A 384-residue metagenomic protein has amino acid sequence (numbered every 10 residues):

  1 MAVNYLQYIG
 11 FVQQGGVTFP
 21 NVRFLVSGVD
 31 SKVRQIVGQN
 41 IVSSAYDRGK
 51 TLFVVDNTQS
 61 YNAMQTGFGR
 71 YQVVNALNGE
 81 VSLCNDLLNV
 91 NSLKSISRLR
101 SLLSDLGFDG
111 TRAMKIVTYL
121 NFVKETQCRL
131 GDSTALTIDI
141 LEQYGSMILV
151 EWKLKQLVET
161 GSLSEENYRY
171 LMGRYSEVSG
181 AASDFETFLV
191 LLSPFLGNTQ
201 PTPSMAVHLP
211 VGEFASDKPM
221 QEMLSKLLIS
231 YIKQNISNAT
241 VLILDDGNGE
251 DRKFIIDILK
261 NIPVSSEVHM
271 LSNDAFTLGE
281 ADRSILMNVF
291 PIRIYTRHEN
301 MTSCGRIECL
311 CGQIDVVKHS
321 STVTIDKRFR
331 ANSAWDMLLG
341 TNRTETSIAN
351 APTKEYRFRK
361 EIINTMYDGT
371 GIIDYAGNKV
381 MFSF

Functional and structural regions predicted by a protein language model:
A2-S266, A281-D282, N288, I363-M366 (+1 more regions): P-loop NTPase motor domains
N78-E80, A275, N300: Residue-level detector of flexible, active-site-proximal loop/helix-junction positions within diverse enzyme catalytic
F108-M114, G279-F384: P-loop NTPase motor core of the ASCE superfamily
H269-M270, Y295: Structural recognition of the beta-strand scaffold that forms the well-ordered cores of secreted hydrolase catalytic
M270-L278: Conserved H-loop
